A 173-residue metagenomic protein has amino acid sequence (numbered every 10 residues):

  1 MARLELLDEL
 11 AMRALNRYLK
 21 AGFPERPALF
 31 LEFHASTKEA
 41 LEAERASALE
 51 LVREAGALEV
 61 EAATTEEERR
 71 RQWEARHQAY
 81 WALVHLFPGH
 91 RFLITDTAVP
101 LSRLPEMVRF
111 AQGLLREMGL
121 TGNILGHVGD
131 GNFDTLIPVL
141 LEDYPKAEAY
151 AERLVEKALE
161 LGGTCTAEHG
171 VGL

Functional and structural regions predicted by a protein language model:
M1-R153, L161: C-terminal substrate-recognition/cap domain of FAD-linked oxidoreductases
L104, G172-L173: General alpha-helical segment detector with a strong preference for membrane-spanning helices and helix-boundary regions
H127, T164-G172: Short acidic/histidine-rich active-site segments
